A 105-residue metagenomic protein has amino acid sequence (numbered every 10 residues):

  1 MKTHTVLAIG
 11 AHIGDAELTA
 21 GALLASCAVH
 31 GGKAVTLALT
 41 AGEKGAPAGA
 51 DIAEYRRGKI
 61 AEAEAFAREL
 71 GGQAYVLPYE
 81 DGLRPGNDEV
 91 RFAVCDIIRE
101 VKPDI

Functional and structural regions predicted by a protein language model:
M1-V101: Active-site rim/loop-helix segments in enzyme catalytic domains that contact anionic ligands
I105: Short, Asp-centered acidic motifs that coordinate Mg2+ and/or phosphate in catalytic or ligand-binding sites
